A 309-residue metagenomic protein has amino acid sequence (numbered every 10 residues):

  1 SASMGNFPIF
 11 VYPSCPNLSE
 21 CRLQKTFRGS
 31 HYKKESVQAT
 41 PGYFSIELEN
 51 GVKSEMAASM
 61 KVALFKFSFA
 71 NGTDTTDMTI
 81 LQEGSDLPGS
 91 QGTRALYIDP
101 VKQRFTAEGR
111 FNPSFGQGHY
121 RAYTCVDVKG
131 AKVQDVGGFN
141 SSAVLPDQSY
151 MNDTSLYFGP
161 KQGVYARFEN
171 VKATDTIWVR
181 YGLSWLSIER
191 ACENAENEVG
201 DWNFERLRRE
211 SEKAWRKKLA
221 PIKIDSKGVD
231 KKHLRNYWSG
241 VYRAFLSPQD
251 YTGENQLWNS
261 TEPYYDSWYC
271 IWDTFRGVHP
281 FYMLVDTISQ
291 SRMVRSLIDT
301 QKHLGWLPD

Functional and structural regions predicted by a protein language model:
S1-H279, M283-S291, R295-D309: Accessory carbohydrate-recognition regions in carbohydrate-active enzymes
